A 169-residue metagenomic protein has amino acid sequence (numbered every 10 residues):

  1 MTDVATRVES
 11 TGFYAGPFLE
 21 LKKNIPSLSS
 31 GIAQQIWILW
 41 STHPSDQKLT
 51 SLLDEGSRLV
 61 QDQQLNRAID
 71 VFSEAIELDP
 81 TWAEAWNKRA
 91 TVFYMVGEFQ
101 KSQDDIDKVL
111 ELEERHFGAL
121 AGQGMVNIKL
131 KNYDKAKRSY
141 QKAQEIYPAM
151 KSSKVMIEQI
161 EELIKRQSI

Functional and structural regions predicted by a protein language model:
M1-Q47: Long, contiguous interaction/recruitment modules in multidomain scaffold/adaptor proteins
S27, G31, I38, T42 (+1 more regions): Terminal, low-structured helical/coil segments at or just beyond the last alpha-helical repeat
Q34-W37, S73, D107, Q141: Alpha-solenoid helical repeat scaffolds
T42, Q61, M95, K129 (+1 more regions): Register position in tetratricopeptide repeats
D46-G118: Alpha-helical adaptor scaffolds
L110-Q141: Ankyrin-repeat and related helical/solenoid repeat scaffolds used for protein-protein interactions
